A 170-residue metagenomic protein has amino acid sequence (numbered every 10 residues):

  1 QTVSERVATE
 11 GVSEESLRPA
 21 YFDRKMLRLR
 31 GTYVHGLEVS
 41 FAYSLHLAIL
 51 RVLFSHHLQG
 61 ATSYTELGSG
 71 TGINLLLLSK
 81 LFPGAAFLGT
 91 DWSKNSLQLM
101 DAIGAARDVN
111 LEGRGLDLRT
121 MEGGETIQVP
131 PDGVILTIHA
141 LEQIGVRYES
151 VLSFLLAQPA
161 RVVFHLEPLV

Functional and structural regions predicted by a protein language model:
Q1-A48: N-terminal accessory regions of S-adenosyl-L-methionine
E66: Class I SAM-dependent methyltransferase core
G70: Conserved glycine-rich SAM-binding loop
I73-M121: Class I SAM-dependent methyltransferase SAM/SAH-binding core
G124-I135: A short acidic, Gly/Pro-enriched loop at the edge of an enzyme's catalytic core that lines a small-molecule cofactor
G133-R147: A short SAM/SAH-binding and catalytic strip from SAM-dependent methyltransferases
S150-R161: A short glycine-rich, Lys/Arg-flanked "PGG" loop and its adjoining helix->strand segment in the class I
A160-V170: Conserved beta-strand signature within the Rossmann-like core of class I S-adenosyl-L-methionine
